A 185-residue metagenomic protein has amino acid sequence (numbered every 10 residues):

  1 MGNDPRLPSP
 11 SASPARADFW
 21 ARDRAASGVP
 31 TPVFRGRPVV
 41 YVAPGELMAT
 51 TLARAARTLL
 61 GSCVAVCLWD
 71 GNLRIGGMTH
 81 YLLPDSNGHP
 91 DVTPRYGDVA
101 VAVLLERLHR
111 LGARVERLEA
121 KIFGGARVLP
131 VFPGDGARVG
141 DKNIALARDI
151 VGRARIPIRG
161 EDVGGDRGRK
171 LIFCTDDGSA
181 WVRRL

Functional and structural regions predicted by a protein language model:
M1-L185: Active-site microenvironment for binding and transforming phosphate-containing groups
